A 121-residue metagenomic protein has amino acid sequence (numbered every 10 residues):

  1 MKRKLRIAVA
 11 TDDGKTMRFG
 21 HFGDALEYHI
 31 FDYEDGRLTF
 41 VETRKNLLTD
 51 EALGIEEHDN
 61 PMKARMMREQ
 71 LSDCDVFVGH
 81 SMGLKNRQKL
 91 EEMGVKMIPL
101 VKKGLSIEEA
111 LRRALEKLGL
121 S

Functional and structural regions predicted by a protein language model:
M1-M62, L100-S121: Non-catalytic interface/targeting segments
N60-K96: Mid-chain, well-packed structural core segment of small domains
